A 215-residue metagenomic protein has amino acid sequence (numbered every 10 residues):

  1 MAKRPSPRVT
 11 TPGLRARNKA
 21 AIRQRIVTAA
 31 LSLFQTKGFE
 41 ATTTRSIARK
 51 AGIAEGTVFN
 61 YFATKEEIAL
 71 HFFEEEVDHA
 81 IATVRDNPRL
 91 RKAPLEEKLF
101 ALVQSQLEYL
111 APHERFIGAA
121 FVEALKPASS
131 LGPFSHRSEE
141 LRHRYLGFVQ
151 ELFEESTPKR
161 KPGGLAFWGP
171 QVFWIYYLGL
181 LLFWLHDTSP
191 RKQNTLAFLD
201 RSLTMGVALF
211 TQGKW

Functional and structural regions predicted by a protein language model:
M1-A21, S32: N-terminal intrinsically disordered/low-complexity leader segments
A2-K3, R25, A29, L33-H71 (+1 more regions): Helix-turn-helix
I22, E76, A80, L102 (+5 more regions): Hydrophobic/aromatic residues within well-ordered alpha-helical segments
H71, R85-A119, E139-E140, R144: Hydrophobic alpha-helical connector segments
V84-R91, A120-A128, S156, W184-T188: Secondary-structure edge/capping motif, primarily at the C-terminal ends of alpha-helices and the immediately following
G118-F121, K161-G163, Q193: Short, hydrophobic secondary-structure boundary micro-motifs
S130-P158, L165-L178, A197, M205-V207: Amphipathic alpha-helical packing segments from all-alpha helical-bundle domains
P170-K192, M205-W215: Amphipathic C-terminal alpha-helical segment
